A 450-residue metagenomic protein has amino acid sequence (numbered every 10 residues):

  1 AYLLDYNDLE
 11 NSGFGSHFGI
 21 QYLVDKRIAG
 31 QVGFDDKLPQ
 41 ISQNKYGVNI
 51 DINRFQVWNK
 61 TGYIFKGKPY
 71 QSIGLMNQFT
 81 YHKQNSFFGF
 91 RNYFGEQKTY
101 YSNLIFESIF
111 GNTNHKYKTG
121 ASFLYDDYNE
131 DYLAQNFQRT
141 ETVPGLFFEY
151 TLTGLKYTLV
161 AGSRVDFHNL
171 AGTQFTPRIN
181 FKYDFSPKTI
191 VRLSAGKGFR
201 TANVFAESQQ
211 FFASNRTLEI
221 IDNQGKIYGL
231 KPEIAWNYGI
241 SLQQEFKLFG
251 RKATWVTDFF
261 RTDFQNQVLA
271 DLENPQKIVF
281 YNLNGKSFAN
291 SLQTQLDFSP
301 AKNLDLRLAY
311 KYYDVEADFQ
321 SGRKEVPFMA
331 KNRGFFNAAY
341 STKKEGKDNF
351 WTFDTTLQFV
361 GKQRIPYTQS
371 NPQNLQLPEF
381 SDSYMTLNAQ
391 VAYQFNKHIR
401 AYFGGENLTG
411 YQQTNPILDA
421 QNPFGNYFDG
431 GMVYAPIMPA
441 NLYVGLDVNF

Functional and structural regions predicted by a protein language model:
A1, K68-G89, K116-L124, E130-D131 (+2 more regions): Surface-exposed extracellular loop regions of Gram-negative outer-membrane beta-barrel proteins
Y2-I64, F79-Q97: Flexible loop and strand-edge segments within Gram-negative outer membrane beta-barrel domains
L4, N59-Y63, S102-S108, L146-L152 (+8 more regions): Residues on the lipid-exposed face of transmembrane beta-strands in outer-membrane beta-barrel proteins
L4-E10, F79-K83, F123-N129, L152-K156 (+10 more regions): Transmembrane beta-strands of outer-membrane beta-barrel pores
K66-I73, N112-Y117, K156-L159, K188-V191 (+5 more regions): Repeated loop/turn-to-beta-strand initiation elements of outer-membrane beta-barrel proteins
S72-N85, D184, R192, Y228-N282 (+1 more regions): Membrane-embedded beta-barrel scaffold of Gram-negative outer-membrane proteins
V256-D263, N282-P366: Gram-negative outer-membrane beta-barrel transporters
F359-T368, A392-F450: C-terminal beta-signal and adjacent terminal beta-strands/loops of Gram-negative outer-membrane beta-barrel proteins
